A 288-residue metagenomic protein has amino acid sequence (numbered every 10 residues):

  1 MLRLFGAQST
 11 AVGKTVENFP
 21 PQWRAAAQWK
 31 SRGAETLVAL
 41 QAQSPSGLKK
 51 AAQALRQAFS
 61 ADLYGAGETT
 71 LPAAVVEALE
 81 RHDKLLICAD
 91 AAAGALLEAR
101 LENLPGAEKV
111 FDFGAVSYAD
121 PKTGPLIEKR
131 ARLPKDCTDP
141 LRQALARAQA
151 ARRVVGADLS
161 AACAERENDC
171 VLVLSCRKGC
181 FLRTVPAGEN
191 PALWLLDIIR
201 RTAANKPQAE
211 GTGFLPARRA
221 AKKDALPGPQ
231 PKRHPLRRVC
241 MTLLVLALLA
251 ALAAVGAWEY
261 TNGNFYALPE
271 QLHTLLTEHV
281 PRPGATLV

Functional and structural regions predicted by a protein language model:
M1: Conserved anion/nucleotide-ligand pocket segment
L4-G6, V38-S44: Short beta-strand-to-loop capping motifs
F5-A26: Short amphipathic alpha-helix segments
T10-G13, S44-A51: Short, conserved charged micro-motifs
G13, A34-L40: Membrane-proximal helical "anchor" segments flanking the first transmembrane region of inner-membrane enzymes
W23-Q28, D158-A162: A short linear hydrophobic-aromatic micro-motif
S31-T36, E167: Short Gly/Ser/Thr- and Asp/Glu-enriched loop/turn motifs at secondary-structure junctions
G47-V255, Y260-N264, P269-L276, P283 (+1 more regions): Short alpha-helical segments enriched in small residues
